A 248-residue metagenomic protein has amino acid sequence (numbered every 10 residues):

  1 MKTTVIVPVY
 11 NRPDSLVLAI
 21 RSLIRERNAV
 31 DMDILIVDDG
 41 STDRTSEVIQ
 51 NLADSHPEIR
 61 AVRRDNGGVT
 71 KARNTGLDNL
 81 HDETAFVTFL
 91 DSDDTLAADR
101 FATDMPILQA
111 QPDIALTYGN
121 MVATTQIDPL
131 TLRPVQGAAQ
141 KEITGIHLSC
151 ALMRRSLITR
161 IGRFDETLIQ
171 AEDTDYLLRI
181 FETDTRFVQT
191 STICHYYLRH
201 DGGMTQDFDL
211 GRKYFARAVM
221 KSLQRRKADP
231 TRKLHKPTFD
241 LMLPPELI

Functional and structural regions predicted by a protein language model:
K2-T4, D33, D175: Cell-envelope/extracellular polymer assembly enzymes that use nucleotide-activated donors
R21-D31: Short, acidic, metal-binding catalytic loop of nucleotide-sugar glycosyltransferases
S22, D38-E47, N66-G67, D91: A conserved acidic beta->alpha catalytic loop
R44, D94-I107: Acidic donor-binding/catalytic loop of UDP-sugar-dependent glycosyltransferases, especially processive GT2
H56, V69-K71, L77-D78, F101-L157 (+4 more regions): Flexible acidic/His/Gly-enriched loops in nucleotide-sugar-dependent glycosyltransferase catalytic domains
E83-T95: Short beta-strand-to-loop acidic/aromatic patch adjacent to the donor-nucleotide binding site
N120, F187-C194: Catalytic beta-strand/loop signature of glycosyltransferases that borders the donor
Q170-Y176: Acidic donor-binding loop at a coil-to-helix junction in glycosyltransferase catalytic cores that engages
